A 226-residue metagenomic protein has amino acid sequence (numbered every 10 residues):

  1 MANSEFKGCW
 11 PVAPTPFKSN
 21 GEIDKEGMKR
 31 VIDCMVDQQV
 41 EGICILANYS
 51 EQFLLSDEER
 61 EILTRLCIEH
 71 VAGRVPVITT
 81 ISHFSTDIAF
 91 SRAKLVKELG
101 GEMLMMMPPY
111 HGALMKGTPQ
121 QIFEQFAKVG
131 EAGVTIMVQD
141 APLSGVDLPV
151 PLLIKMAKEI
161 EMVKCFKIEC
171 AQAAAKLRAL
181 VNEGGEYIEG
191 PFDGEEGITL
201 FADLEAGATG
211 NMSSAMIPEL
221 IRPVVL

Functional and structural regions predicted by a protein language model:
A2-G145: Active-site beta->alpha loop and helix N-cap motifs at the rims of alpha/beta catalytic domains
A132, P142-L226: Catalytic alpha/beta core domains of metabolic enzymes, predominantly
